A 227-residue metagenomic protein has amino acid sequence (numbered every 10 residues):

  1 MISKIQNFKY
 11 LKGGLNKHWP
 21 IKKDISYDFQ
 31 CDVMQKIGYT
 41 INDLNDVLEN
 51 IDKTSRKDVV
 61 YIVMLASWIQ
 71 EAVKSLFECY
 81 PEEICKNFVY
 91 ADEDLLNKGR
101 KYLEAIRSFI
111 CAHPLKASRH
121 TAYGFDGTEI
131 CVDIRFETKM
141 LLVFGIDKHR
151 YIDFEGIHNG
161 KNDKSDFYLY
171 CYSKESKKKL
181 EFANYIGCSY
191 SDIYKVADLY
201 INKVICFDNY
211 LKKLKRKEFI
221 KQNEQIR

Functional and structural regions predicted by a protein language model:
M1-Y39, F88-R227: Acidic, Ser/Thr/Gly/Pro-rich intrinsically disordered interaction regions
W19-E83: Short, contiguous, well-structured surface segments enriched in hydrophobic/aromatic residues
